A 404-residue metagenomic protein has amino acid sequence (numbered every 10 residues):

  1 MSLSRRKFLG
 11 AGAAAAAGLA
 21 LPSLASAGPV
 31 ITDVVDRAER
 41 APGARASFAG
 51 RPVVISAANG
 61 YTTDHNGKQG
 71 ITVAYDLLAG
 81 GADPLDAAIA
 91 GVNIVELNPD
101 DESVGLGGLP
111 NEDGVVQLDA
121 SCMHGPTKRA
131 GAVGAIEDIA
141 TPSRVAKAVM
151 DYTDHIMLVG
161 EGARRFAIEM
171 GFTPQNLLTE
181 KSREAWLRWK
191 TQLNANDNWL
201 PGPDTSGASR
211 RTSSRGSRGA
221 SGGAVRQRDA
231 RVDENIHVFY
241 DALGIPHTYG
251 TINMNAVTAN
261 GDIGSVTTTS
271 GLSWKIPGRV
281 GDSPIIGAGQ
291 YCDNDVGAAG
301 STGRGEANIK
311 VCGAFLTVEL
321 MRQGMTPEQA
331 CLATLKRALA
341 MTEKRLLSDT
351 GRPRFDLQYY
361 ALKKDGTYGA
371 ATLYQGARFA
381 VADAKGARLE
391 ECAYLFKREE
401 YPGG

Functional and structural regions predicted by a protein language model:
S2-L3, G10-A13, A17-G18, G28-G404: Alpha/propeptide regions of enzymes that mature by internal proteolysis
